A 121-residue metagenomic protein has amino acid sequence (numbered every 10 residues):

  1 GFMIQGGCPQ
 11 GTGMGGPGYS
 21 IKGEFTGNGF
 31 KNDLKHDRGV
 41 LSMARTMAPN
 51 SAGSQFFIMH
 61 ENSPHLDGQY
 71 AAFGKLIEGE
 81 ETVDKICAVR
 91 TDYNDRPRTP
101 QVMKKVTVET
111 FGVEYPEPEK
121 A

Functional and structural regions predicted by a protein language model:
G1-A121: Cyclophilin-like peptidyl-prolyl cis-trans isomerases
